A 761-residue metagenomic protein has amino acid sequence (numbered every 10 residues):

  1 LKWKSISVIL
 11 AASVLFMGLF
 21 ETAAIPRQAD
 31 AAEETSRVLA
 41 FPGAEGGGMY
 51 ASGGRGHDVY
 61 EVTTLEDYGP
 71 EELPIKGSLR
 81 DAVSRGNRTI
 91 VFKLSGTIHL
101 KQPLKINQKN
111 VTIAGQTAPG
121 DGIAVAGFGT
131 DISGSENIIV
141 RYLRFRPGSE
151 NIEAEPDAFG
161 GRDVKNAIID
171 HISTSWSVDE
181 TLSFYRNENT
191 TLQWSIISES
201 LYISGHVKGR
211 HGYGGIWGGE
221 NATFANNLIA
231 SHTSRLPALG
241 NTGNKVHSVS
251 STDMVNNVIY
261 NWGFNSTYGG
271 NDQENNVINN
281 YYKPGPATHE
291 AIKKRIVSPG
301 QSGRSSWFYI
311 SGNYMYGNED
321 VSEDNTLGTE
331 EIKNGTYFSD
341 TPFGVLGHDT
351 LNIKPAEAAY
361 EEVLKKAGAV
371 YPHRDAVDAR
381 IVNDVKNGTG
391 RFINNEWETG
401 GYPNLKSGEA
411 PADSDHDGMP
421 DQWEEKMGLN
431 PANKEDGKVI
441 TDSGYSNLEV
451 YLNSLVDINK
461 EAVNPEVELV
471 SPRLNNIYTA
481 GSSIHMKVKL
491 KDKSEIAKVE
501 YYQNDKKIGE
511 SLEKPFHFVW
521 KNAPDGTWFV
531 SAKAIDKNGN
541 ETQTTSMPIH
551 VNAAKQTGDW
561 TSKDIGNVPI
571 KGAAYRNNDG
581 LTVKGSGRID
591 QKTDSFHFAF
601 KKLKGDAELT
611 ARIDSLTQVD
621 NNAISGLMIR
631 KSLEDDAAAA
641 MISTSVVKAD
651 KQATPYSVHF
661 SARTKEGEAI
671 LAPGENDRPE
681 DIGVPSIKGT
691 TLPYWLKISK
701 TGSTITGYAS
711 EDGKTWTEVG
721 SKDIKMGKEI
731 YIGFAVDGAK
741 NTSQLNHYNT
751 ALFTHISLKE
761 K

Functional and structural regions predicted by a protein language model:
L19-A32: Sec-dependent signal peptide cleavage junction
L39-I90: Acidic Gly/Asp/Thr-rich repetitive segments characteristic of extracellular carbohydrate-active and adhesion proteins
I75-G86, I98-A114, D121-R141, P147-K165 (+1 more regions): Extracellular beta-strand-rich solenoid/capping regions of secreted or surface-exposed proteins that bind or remodel
N110, G115, E136-P147, D163-W176 (+5 more regions): Right-handed parallel beta-helix
A238, D253-E396: Extracellular beta-rich repeat passengers
E396-N464: Extracellular calcium-associated, cysteine-rich motifs in secreted modular proteins
N464-K555, G713, E718-G720, I724: Long, low-complexity serine/threonine/glycine- and acidic-rich segments characteristic of extracellular
N552-K761: Extracellular glycan-recognition regions
